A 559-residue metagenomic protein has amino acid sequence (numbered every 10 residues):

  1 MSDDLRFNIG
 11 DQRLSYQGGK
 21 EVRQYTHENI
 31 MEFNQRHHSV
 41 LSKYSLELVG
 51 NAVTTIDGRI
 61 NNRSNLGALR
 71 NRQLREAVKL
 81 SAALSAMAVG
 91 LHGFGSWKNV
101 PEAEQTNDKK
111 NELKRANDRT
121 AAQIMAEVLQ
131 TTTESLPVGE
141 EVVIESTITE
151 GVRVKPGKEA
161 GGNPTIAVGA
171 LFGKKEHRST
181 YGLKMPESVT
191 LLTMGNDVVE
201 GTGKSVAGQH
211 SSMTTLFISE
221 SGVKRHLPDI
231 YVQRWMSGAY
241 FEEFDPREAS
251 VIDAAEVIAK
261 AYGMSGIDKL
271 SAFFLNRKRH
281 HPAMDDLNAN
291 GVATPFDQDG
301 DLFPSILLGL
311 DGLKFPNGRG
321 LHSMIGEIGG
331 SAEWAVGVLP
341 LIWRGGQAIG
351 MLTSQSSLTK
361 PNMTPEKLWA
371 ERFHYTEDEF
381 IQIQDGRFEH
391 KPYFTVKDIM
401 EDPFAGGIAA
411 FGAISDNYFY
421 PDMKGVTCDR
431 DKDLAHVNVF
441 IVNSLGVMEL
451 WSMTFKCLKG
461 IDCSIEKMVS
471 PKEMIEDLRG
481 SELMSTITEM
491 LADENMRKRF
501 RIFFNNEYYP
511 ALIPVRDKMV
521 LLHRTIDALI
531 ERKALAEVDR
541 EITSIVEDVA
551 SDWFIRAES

Functional and structural regions predicted by a protein language model:
S2-M194, I328, S464, P471-E473 (+6 more regions): N-terminal subdomain of lithium-sensitive/metallo-dependent phosphomonoesterases centered on the IMPase/IPPase/PAP
N71-I144, D245-A255, A261, K269-S271 (+5 more regions): Alpha/propeptide regions of enzymes that mature by internal proteolysis
S188-V198, K204-K224: DPxDG-like acidic metal-binding loop motif
G203-K204, M448: Hydrophobic "anchor" residues
S219-A255: Glycine-rich phosphate-binding loop plus the immediately following alpha-helix
V251-L445: An extended, acidic
V447-E449, T454-G460: A glycine- and small/hydrophobic-rich beta-loop-beta segment that serves as a flexible "lid/hinge" or phosphate-binding
I487-L491, N495-I502, Y509-R516, I530-D539: Charged, low-complexity interaction regions
